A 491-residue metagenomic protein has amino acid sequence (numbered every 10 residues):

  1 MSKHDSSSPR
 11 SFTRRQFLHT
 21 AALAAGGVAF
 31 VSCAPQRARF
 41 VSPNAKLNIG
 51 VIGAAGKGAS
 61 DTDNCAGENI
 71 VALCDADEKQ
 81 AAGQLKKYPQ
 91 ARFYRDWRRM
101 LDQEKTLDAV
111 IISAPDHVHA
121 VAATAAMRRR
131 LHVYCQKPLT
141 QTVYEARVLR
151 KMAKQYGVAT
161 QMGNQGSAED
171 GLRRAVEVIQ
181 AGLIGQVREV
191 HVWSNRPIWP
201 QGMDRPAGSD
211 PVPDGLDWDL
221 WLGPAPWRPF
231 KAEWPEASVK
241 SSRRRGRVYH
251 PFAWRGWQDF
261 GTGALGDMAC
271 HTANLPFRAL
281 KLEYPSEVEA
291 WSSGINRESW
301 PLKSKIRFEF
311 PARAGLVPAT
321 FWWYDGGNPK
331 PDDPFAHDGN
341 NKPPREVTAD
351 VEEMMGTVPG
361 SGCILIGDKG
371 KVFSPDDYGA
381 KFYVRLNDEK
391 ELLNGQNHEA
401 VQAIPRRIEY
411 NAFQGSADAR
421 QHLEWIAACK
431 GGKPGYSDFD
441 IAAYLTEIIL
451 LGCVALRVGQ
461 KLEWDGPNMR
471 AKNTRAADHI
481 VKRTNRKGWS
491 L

Functional and structural regions predicted by a protein language model:
K3-A25: N-terminal secretory signal peptides and thylakoid transit peptides that target proteins across membranes
A21-Y88, G166-E169, P276: N-terminal Rossmann-like dinucleotide-binding module
R92-D96: Conserved SAM-binding strand-loop segment of SAM-dependent methyltransferases
R99-K105: Short amphipathic alpha-helix with an adjacent loop that forms part of the alpha/beta core around
V110-I111: N-terminal Rossmann-like NAD(P) cofactor-binding module of classical short-chain dehydrogenase/reductase
D116, A120-A168, G182: Beta-strand-loop-alpha-helix segment that lines the small-molecule cofactor/substrate pocket of alpha/beta enzymes
A153, T160-Q161, E177-V178, V187-W193: Hydrophobic or amphipathic alpha-helical targeting/insertion segments
R174, Q186, H191-D440, T446-L491: Contiguous beta-strand/loop segments that form the cofactor/metal-binding neighborhood of enzyme cores
